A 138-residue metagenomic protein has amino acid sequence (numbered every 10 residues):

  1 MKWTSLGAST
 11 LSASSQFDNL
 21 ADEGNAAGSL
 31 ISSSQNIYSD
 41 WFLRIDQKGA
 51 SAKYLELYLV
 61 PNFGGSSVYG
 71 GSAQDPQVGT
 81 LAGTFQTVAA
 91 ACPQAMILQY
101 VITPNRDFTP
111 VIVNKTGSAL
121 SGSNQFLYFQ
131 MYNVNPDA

Functional and structural regions predicted by a protein language model:
M1-L11, V113-A138: C-terminal interaction-tip segments
M1-Q35: Solvent-exposed, flexible loop/coil segments flanking beta-strands in beta-rich domains
K2-A8, G83-T84, I97-L98: Short amphipathic
G28-S29, C92-V101: Exposed aromatic-hydrophobic patches
S32-S34, A50, T103: Surface-exposed coil/turn segments at beta-strand junctions on protein surfaces, enriched
I37-L43, V101-G122: Noncatalytic modules at the cell exterior or secretory-pathway interfaces, chiefly beta-strand-rich lectin/adhesion
I45-Y54, G65-S67, T116-S121: Extended, low-complexity, turn-rich repeat/linker tracts enriched in Gly/Pro/Ser/Thr and Asp/Glu that occur
L55-Q94: Terminal beta-strand-rich extracellular "head" domains that mediate receptor/glycan or other ligand binding
